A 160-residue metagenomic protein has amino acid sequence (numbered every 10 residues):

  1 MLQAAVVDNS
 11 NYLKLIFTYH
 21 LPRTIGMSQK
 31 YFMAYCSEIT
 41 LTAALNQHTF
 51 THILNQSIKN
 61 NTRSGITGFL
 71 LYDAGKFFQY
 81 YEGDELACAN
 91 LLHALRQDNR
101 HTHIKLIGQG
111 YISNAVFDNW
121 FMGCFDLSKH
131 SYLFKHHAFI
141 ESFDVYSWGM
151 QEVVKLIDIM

Functional and structural regions predicted by a protein language model:
L2, V6-M160: Charge-rich, low-complexity N-terminal segments
